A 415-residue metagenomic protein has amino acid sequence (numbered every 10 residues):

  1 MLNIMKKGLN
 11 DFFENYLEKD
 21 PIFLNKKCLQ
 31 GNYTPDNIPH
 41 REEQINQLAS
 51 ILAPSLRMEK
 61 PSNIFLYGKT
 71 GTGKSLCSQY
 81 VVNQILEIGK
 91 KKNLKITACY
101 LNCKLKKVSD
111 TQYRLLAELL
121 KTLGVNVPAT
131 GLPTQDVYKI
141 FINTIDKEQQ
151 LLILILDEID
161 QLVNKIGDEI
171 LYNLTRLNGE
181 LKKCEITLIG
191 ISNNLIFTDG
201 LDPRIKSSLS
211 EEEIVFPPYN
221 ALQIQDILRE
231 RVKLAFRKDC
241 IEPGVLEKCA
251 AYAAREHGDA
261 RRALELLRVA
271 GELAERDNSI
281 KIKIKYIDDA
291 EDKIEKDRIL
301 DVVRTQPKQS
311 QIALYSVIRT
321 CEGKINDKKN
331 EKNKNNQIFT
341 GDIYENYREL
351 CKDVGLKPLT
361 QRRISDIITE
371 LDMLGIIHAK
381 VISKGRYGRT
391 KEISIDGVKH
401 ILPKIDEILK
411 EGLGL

Functional and structural regions predicted by a protein language model:
M1-P61, E87: A short, basic N-terminal segment
K6-L24, P61, T97, K107-I227 (+5 more regions): Mid-core helix/loop region of P-loop NTP-binding domains shared across ATPases and GTPases
M58-V81: Walker A/P-loop nucleotide-binding motif
N63-F65, I88-K106: Conserved catalytic segments around the Walker B and adjacent sensor/switch elements of P-loop NTPase domains
N83-K95, G124-V127: Post-Walker A helix-loop "phosphate-sensing" segment adjacent to the P-loop in P-loop NTPases
A254-D259, R268-K281, C321-I325, C351-D353 (+1 more regions): AAA+ ATPase "lid" subdomain C-terminal helix
L273-R298: Conserved C-terminal helix/linker of AAA+ ATPases
K324-L415: Terminal-proximal interaction/regulatory segments of ATP-powered molecular machines
